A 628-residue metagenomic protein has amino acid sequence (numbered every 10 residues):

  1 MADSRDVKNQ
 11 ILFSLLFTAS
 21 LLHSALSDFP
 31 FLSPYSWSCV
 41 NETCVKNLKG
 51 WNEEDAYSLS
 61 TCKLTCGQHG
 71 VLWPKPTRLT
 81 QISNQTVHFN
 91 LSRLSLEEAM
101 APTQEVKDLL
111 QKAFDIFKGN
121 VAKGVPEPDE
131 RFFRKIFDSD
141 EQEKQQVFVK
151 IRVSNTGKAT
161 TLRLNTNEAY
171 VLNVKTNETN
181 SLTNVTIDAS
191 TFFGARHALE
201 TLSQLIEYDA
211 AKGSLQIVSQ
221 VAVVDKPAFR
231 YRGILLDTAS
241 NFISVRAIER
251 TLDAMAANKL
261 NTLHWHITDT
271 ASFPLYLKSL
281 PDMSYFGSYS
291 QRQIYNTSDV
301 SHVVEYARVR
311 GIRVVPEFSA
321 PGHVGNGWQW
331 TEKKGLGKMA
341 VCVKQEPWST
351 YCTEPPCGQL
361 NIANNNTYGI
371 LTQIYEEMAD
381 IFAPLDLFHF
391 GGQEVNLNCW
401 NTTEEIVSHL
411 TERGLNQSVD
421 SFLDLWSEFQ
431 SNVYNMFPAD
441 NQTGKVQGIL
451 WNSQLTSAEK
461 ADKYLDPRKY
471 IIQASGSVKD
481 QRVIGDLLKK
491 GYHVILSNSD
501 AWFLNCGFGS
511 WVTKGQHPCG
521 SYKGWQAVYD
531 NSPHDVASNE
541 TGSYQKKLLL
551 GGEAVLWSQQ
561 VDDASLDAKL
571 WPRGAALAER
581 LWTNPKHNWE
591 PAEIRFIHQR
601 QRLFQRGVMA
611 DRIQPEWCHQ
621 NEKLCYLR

Functional and structural regions predicted by a protein language model:
A2-R230, Q417, M436, V446-A458 (+2 more regions): Acidic, contiguous N-terminal accessory segments
V153-S154, A189-S190, T238, I267-T268 (+6 more regions): Active-site-proximal beta-strand/loop segments in catalytic clefts of secreted hydrolases
R163-G369, I374-L387, A554-W557: Feature activates predominantly on carbohydrate-active enzymes
N258-L263, V309-R313, A383-L387, N441-G448 (+3 more regions): Loop/turn elements at helix/coil->beta-strand transitions in domains of secreted/extracellular proteins
Y351-I471, S477-I484: Active-site neighborhood of glycoside hydrolase catalytic domains
Q447-R628: Flexible, acidic glycine-rich loops studded with aromatic residues
